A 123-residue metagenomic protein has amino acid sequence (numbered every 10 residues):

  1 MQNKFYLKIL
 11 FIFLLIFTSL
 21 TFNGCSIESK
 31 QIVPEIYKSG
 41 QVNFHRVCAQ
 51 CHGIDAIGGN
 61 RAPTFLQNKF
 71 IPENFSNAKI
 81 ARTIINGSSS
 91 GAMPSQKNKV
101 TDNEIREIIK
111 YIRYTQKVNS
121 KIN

Functional and structural regions predicted by a protein language model:
Q2-F11: Bacterial N-terminal signal peptides that target proteins for export
F11-T21: Bacterial N-terminal signal peptides
C25-N43, N123: Electrostatic cytochrome c docking/interface patches
E28, I54-D55: Cys/His-rich metal-chelating microdomains
I32, I36, P72, K97-V100: Extracytoplasmic/periplasmic, Sec-exported soluble proteins
Y37, Q41, A56-I85: Gly/Gly-Pro-rich "capping" loops immediately C-terminal to redox-active cysteine motifs in periplasmic/lumenal
F44-I54, I108-I112: The canonical Cys-X-X-Cys-His
G59-L66, I85-N123: Axial heme c-ligation environment in periplasmic c-type cytochrome domains
